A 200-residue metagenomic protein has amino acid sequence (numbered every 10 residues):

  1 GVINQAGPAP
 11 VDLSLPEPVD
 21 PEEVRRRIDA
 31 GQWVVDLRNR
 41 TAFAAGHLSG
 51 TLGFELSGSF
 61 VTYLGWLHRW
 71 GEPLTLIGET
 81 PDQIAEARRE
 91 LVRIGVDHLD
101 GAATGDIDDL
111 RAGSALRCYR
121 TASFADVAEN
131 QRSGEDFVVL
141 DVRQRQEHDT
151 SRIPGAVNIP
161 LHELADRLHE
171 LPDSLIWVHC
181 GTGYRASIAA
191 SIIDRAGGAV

Functional and structural regions predicted by a protein language model:
G1-V200: Cytosolic catalytic domains that perform sulfur/thiol-centered chemistry
